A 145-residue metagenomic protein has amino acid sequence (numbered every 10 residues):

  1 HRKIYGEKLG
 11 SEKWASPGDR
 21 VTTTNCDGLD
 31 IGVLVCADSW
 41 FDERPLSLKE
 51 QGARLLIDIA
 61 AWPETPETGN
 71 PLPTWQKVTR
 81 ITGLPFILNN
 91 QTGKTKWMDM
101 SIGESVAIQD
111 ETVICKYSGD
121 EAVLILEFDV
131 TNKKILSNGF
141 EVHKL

Functional and structural regions predicted by a protein language model:
H1-Q51, E64-K77, K134-L145: Active-site catalytic loop in hydrolytic enzyme cores
G6-K8, K94-K96, A122-I125, K133: A short acidic, often aromatic-flanked loop/helix-cap motif at beta-alpha or helix-coil junctions that lines enzyme
S16, D120, I125-L126, E141: Residue-level detector of alpha-helical recognition elements and their boundaries
T23-N25, I125-D129: Short, well-ordered beta-strand micro-motif
G28, Q109, V130-N132: Non-catalytic surface loops within mature trypsin-like serine protease
V35, Q109, E127: Pocket-edge structural micro-motifs
W40-V123: CN hydrolase (nitrilase-like) catalytic-core segments centered on the catalytic cysteine and neighboring Lys/Glu
